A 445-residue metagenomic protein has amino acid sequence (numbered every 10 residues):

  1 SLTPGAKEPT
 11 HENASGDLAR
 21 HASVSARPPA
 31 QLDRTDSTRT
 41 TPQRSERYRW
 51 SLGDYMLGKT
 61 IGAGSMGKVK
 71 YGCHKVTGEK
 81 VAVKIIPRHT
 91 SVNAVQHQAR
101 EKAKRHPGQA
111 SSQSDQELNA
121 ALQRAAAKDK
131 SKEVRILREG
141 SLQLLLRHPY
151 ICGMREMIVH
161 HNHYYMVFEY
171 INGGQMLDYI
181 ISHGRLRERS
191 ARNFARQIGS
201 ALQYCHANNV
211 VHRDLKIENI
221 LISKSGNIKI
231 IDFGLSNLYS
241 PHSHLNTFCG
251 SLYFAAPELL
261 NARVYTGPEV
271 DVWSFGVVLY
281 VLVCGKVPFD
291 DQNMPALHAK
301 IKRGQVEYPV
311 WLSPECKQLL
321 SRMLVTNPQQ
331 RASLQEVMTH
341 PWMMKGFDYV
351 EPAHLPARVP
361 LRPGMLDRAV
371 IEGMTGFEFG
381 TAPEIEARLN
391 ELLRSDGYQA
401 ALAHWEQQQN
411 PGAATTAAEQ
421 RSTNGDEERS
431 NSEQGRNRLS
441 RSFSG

Functional and structural regions predicted by a protein language model:
S1-L52, A94, A99-L118, A126: Intrinsically disordered, low-complexity regulatory segments that flank or precede the catalytic domain of eukaryotic
L57-S65, V69: Protein kinase glycine-rich loop
M157: Activation-segment/catalytic-loop signature of the eukaryotic protein kinase fold
H161-Q175, Y179: Conserved short submotifs of the Hanks-type protein kinase catalytic core that shape the nucleotide-binding pocket
F194-A195: Activation segment signature within eukaryotic-like protein kinase domains
